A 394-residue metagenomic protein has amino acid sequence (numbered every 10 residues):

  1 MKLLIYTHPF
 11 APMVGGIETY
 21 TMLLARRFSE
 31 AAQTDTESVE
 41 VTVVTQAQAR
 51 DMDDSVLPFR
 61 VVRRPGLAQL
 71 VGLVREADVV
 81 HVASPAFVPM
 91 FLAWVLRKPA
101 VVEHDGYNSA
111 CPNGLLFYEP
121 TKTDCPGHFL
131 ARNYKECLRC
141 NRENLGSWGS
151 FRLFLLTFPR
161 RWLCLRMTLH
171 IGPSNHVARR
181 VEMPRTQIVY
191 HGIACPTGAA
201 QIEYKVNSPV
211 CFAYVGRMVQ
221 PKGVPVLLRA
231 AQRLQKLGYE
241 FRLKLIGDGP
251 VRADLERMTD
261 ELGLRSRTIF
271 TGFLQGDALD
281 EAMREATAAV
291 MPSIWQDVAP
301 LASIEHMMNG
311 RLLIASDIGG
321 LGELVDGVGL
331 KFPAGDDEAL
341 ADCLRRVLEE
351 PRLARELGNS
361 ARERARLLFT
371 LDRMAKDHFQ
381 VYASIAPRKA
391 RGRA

Functional and structural regions predicted by a protein language model:
V74, F273-L274, E281-A286: Short alpha-helical donor nucleotide-sugar binding micro-motif in glycosyltransferases
L130-A199: Donor nucleotide-sugar binding/catalytic pocket of nucleotide-sugar-dependent glycosyltransferases
M183-P184, G192-P209, E281, P387-K389: Acidic anion/phosphate-binding donor-loop and adjacent secondary structure in glycosyltransferase catalytic cores
K205-K222, L228-A231: Conserved donor-binding/catalytic core segment of Leloir-type glycosyltransferases
E256-L274: Nucleotide-activated donor-binding/catalytic signature segment of Leloir-type glycosyltransferases, i.e., the conserved
R267, R346, L353-L368, M374-A383: A short, well-ordered alpha-helix in the C-terminal region of glycosyltransferases
L312-A315: Short hydrophobic beta-strand element within catalytic cores of glycosyltransferases and related nucleotide-activated
G327-E338, R346-P351: Conserved acidic donor-binding segment of nucleotide-sugar-dependent glycosyltransferases
